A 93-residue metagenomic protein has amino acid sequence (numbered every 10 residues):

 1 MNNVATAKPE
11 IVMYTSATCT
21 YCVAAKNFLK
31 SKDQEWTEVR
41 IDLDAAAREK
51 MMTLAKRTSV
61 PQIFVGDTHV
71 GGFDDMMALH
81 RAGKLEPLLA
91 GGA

Functional and structural regions predicted by a protein language model:
N2, R48-M52: Short secondary-structure transition/capping segments
N2-A5, P61, M77: Short secondary-structure boundary/capping segments
N2-E35: Local sequence-structure signature of Cys/Sec-based thiol-disulfide redox active-site neighborhoods
T20, A45-A46, G71: Short alpha-helical
E35-R48: Thiol-based oxidoreductase modules, predominantly thioredoxin-like and allied folds used for disulfide exchange
T53-S59: Thiol/disulfide oxidoreductase modules built on the thioredoxin-like
V65-A93: Non-catalytic, surface beta->alpha helical segment in thiol-disulfide oxidoreductase systems
